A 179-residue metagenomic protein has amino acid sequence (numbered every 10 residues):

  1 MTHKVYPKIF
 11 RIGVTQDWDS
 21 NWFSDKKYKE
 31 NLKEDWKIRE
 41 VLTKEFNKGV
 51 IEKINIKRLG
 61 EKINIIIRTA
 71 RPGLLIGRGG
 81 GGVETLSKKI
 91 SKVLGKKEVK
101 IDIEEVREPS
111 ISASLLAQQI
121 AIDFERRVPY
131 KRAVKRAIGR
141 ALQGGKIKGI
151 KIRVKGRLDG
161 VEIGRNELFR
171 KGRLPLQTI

Functional and structural regions predicted by a protein language model:
M1-I179: RNA-contacting regions in translation and RNA-metabolism proteins, encompassing KH/S1 modules where present
